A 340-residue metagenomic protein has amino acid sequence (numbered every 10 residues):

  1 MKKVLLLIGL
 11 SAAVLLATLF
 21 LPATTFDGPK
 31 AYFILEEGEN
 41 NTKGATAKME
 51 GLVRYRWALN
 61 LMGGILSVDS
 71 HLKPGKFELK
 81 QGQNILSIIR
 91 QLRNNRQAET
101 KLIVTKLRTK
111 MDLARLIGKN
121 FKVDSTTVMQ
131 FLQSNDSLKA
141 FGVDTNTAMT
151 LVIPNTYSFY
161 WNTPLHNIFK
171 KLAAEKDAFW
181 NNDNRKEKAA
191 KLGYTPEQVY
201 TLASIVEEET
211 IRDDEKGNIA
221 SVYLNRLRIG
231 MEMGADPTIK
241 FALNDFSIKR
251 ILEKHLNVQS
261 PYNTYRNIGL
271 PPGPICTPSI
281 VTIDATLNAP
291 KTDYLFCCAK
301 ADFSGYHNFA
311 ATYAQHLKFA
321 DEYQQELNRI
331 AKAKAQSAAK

Functional and structural regions predicted by a protein language model:
M1-K2, T42, A339: Generic cytosolic/nucleocytoplasmic N-terminal low-complexity/intrinsically disordered segments
M1-Y32: N-terminal type II signal-anchor transmembrane helix that functions as the membrane-insertion/stop-transfer segment
K3-I8, E50-G51, P74-K76, T127-L132 (+2 more regions): N-terminal start-of-chain detector that recognizes signal peptides and the immediate post-cleavage beginning
L7-V14, E78-Q83, I283: Short, composition-biased local secondary-structure segments
T25-F179: Signal peptide-directed extracytoplasmic domains
V123-T126, S137-K340: Bacterial extracytoplasmic/cell-wall-associated proteins, especially those involved in peptidoglycan
